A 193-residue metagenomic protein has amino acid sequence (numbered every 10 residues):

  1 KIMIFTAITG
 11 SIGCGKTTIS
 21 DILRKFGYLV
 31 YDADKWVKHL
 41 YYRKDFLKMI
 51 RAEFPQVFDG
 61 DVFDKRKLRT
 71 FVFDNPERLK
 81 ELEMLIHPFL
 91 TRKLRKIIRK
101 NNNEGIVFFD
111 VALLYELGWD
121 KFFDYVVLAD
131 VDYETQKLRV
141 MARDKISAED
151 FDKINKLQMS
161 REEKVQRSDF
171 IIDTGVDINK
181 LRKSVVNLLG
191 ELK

Functional and structural regions predicted by a protein language model:
I8: Hydrophobic anchor at the beta1->P-loop junction of P-loop NTPases
S11, L23: P-loop (Walker A) phosphate-binding loop of NTP-binding proteins
C14: ATP-binding Walker
T17: Walker A/P-loop
D34, L82, F108, V127 (+3 more regions): Residue-level signal for inorganic ion chemistry
K35, H39-N103: ATP-dependent small-molecule kinase phosphotransfer cores that center on conserved nucleotide phosphate-binding segments
K93, K121-F122, A142-E191: Small-molecule kinase domains that catalyze NTP-dependent phosphoryl transfer to phosphate-bearing small molecules
K93-N101, I106-A142: ATP-dependent NMP and nucleoside kinases share a basic, alpha-helical "lid"
